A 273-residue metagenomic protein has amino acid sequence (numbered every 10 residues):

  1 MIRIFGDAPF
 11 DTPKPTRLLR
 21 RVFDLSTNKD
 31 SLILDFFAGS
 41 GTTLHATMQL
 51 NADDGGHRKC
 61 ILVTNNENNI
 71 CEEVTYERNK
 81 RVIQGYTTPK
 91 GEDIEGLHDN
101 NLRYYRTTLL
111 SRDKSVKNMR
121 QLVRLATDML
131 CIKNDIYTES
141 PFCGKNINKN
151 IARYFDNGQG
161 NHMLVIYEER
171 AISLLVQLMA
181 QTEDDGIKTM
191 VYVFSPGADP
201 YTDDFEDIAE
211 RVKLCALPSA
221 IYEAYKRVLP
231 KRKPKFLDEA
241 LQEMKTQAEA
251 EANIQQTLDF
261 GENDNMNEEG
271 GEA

Functional and structural regions predicted by a protein language model:
M1-K14: Active-site-adjacent "gating/activation" loops or surface patches in catalytic cores
P9, T16-D30, A52-A273: Accessory, often C-terminal, charged low-complexity segments
L19, D30-L50: A phosphate-binding catalytic loop at a beta-strand-loop-alpha-helix junction that coordinates phosphoryl groups
